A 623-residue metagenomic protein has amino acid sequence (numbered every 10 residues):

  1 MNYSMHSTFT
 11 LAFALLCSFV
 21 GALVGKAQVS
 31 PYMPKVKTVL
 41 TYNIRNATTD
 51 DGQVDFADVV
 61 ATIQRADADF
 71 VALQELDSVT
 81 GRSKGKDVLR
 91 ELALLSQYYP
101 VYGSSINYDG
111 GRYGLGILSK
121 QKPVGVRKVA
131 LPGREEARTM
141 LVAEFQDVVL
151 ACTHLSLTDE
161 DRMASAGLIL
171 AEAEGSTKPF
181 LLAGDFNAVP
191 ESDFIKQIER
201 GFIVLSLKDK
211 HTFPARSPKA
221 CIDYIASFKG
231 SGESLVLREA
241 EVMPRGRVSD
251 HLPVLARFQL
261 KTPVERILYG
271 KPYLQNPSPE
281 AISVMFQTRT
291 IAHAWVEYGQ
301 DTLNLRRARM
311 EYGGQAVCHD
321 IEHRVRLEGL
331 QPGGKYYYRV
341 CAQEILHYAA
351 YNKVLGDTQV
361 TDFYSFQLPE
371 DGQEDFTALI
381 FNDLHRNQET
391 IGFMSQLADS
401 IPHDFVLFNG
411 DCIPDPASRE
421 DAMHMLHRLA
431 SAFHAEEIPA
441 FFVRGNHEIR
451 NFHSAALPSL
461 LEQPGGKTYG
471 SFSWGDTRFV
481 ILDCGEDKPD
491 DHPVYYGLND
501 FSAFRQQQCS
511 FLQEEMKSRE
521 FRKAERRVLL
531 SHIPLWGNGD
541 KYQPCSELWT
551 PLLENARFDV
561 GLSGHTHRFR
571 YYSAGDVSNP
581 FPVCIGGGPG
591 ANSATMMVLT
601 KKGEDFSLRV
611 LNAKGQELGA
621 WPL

Functional and structural regions predicted by a protein language model:
F9-T10, V20-L40, D87, S231 (+4 more regions): Acidic, histidine-bearing metal-coordination/catalytic regions of metal-dependent phosphoesterases
L23-L94, N107-G111, G246, D250 (+3 more regions): N-terminal, active-site-proximal structural segment of metallo-dependent hydrolase catalytic domains
Q28-V29, K128-V129, D159-D161, A171-L181 (+2 more regions): Metal-dependent phosphoester-hydrolase catalytic domains
A47-T49, S78-R82, Y108-G110, T158-D161 (+9 more regions): Active-site environment of divalent metal-dependent phosphoester hydrolases
D51, L76-V149, R238-P244, V317: Structured beta-strand-rich core segments of catalytic domains in phosphoester-bond hydrolases
E91-L94, Y113-S119, V124-K128, V340-Q367 (+4 more regions): Extended active-site neighborhood of metal-dependent phosphoesterases/phosphodiesterases
V142-A151, R162-E199, A292-A294, D399-F405 (+4 more regions): His/acidic metal-ligating clusters that form di-metal
I195-P218, I222-S227, H323, N538-E604: Conserved beta-sheet core of the metallophosphoesterase superfamily
